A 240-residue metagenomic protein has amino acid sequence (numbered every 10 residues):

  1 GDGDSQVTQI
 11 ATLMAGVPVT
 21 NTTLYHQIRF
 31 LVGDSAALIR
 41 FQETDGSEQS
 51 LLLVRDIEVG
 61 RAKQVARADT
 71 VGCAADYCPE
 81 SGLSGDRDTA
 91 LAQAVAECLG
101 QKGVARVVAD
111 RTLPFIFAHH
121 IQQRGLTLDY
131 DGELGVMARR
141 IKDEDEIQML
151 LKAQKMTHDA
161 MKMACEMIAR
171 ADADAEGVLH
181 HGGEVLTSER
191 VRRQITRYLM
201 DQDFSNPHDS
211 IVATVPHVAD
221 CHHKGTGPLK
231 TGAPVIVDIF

Functional and structural regions predicted by a protein language model:
G3-E97, Q148-L151, K155: N-terminal accessory/capping or targeting/presequence segment of soluble
M14, C73, A109, L128-G132 (+1 more regions): General beta-strand structural signal in soluble alpha/beta enzymes
T23, R61-K63, F117-H119, H158 (+1 more regions): Short helix/loop capping segments that flank catalytic or ligand/cofactor-binding pockets
I39-Q49, Q122-Q123, V215-P216, T231: Short acidic-glycine loop/turn motifs at beta-strand connectors
Q42, Q101, E144, K152-K155 (+2 more regions): Acidic/histidine-enriched ion/cofactor-binding microenvironments in catalytic or ligand-binding pockets
I57, T112, V215, F240: Anionic group-transfer/hydrolysis microenvironments
A90-S205: Flexible, acidic/His-enriched mid-domain "rim/lid" segments that flank
V212: Aromatic-residue-lined binding/catalytic grooves and analogous aromatic/hydrophobic interfacial grooves in multimeric
